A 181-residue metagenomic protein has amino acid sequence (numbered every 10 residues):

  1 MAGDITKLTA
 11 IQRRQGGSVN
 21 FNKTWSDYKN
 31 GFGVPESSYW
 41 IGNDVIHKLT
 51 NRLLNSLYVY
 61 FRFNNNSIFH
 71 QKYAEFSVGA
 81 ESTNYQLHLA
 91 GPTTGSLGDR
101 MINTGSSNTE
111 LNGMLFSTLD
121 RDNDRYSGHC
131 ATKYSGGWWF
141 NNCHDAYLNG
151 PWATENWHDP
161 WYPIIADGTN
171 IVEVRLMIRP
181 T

Functional and structural regions predicted by a protein language model:
M1-T181: Mature extracellular or lumenal effector domains of secreted proteins and single-pass membrane receptors/adhesion
